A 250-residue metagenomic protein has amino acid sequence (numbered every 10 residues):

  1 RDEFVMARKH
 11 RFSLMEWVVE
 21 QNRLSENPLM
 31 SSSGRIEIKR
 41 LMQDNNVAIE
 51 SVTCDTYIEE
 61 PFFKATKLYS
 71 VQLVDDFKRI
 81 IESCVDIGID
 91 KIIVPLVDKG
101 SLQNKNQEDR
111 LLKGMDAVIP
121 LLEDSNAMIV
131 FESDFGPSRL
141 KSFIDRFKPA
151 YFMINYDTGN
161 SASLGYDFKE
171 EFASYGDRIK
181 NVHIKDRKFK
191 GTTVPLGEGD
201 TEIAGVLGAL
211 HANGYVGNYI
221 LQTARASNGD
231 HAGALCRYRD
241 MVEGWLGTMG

Functional and structural regions predicted by a protein language model:
R1-S13, Q43, G88, P137-Y156 (+1 more regions): Histidine-acidic metal/acid-base catalytic patches
D2, Q43-N45, I58-I154, G233: Active-site acidic/histidine proton-transfer and metal-coordination neighborhood in alpha/beta enzyme cores
H10, E16-N22, S51-E59, L96: Short, conserved active-site loops that position catalytic residues or coordinate cofactors/metal ions across diverse
E16, S51, I93, V130 (+2 more regions): Conserved beta-strand positions in the central sheet of alpha/beta enzyme cores
E16-M42, L96-Q103: Glycine-rich, proline-tolerant flexible connector loops at the mouths of alpha/beta enzymes
E20, Y57, V97, D134 (+2 more regions): Flexible loop residues that form catalytic and substrate-binding hotspots at small-molecule/glycan-binding clefts
R23-E26, I58-A65, G100-N104, S163-G165 (+2 more regions): A short acidic, helix-capping loop that chelates divalent metal ions and anchors anionic groups
M30-I36, S70, V74-F77, K105-M115 (+3 more regions): Charged helix-capping and loop-helix junction motifs
